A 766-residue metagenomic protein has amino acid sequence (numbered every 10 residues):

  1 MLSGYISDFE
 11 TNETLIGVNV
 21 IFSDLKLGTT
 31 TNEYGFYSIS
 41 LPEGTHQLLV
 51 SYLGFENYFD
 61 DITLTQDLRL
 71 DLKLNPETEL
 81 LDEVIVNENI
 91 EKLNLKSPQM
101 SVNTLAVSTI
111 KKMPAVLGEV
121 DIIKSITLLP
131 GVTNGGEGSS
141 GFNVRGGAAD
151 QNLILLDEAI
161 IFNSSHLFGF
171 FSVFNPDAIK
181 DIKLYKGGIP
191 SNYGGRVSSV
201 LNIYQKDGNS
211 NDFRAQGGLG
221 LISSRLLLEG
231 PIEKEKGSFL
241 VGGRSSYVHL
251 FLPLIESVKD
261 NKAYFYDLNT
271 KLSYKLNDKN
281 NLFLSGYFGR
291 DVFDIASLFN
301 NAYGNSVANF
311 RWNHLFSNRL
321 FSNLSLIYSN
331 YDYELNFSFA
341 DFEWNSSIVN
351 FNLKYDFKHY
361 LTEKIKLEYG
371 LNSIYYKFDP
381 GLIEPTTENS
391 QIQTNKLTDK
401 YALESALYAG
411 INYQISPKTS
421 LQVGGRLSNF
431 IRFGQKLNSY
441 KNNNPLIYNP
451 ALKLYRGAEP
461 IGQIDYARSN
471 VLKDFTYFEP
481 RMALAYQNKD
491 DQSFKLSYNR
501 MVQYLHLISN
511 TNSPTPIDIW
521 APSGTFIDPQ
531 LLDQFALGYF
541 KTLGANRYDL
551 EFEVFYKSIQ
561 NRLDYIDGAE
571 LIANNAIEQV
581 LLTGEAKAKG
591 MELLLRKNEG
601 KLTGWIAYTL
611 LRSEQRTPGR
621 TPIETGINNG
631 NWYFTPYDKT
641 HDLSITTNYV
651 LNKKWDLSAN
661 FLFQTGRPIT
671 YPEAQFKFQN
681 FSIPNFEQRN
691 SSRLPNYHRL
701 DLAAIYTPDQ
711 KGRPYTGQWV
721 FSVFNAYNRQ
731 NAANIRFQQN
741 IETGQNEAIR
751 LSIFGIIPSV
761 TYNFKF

Functional and structural regions predicted by a protein language model:
M1-E83, N87, K418: Periplasm-facing N-terminal accessory domains of Gram-negative outer-membrane beta-barrel systems
E56, L68, I90-I189, V200 (+2 more regions): Periplasmic N-terminal accessory/gating domains of Gram-negative outer-membrane beta-barrel systems
G135, Y193, G208-F213, E233-G237 (+9 more regions): Short loop/turn motifs that connect adjacent beta-strands in outer-membrane beta-barrel proteins
G220-Y247, S257-V292, N300-L324, Y355 (+2 more regions): Transmembrane beta-barrel wall of Gram-negative outer-membrane proteins
D332, K377-N389, I431, K436 (+8 more regions): Surface-exposed extracellular loop regions of Gram-negative outer-membrane beta-barrel proteins, predominantly
K396, E404, P522-D528, Q534 (+4 more regions): Outer membrane beta-barrel strand-and-loop segments of large Gram-negative receptors, especially TonB-dependent
F555-S558, I577-E673, N763: Gram-negative outer-membrane beta-barrel transporters
K654, L662-F681, P695-D701, I705-F766: C-terminal beta-signal and adjacent terminal beta-strands/loops of Gram-negative outer-membrane beta-barrel proteins
